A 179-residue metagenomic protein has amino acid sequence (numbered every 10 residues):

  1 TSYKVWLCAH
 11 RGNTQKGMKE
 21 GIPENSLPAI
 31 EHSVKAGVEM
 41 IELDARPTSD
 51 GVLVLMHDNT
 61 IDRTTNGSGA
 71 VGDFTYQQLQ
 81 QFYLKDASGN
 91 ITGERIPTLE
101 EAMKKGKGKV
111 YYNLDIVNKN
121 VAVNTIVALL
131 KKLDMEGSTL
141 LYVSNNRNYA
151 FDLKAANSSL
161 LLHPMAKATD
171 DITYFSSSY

Functional and structural regions predicted by a protein language model:
T1-Y179: Phosphate-group recognition and catalysis centered on beta-loop-alpha active-site segments
